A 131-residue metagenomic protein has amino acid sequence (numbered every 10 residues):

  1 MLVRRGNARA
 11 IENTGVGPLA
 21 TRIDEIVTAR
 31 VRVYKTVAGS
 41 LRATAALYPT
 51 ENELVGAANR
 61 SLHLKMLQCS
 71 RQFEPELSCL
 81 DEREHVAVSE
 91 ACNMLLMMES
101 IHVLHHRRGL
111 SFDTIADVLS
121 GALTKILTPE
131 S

Functional and structural regions predicted by a protein language model:
M1-G6, S61: Alpha-helical DNA-contacting segments of helix-turn-helix folds
N7-G39: Hydrophobic alpha-helical connector segments
A20, D24-V31, H63-E74, S89 (+2 more regions): An amphipathic alpha-helix signature
T36, A46-L47, L77: Charge-dense, helix-prone N-terminal extensions
T36-S40, A57-L64: Short, solvent-exposed amphipathic helices
A46-E51, L95: Short helix-capping/turn signature of helix-turn-helix
E74-A122, E130-S131: Hydrophobic/aromatic-rich alpha-helical bundle segments in the mid-to-C-terminal region
